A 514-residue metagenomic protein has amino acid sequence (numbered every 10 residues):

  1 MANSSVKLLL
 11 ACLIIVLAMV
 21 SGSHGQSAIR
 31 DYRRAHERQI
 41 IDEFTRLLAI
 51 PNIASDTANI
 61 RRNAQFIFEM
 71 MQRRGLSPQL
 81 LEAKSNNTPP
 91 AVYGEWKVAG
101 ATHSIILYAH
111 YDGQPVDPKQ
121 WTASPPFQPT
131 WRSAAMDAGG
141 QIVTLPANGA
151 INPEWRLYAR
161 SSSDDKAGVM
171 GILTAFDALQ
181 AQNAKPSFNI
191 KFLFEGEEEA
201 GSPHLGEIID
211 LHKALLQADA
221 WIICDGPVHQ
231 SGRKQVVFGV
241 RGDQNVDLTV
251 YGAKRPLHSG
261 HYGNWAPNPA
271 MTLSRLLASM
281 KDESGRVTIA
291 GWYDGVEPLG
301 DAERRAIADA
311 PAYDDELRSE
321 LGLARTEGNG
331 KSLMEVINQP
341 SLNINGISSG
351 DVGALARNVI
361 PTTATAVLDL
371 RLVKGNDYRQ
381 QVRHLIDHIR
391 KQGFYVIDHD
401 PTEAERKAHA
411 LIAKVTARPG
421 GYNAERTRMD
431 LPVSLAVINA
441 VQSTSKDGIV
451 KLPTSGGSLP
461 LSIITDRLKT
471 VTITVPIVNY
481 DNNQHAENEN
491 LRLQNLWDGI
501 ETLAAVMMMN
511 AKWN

Functional and structural regions predicted by a protein language model:
M1-L10: Bacterial N-terminal signal peptides that target proteins for export
L10-M19: Bacterial N-terminal signal peptides
S21-G25: Sec/Tat signal peptide C-region and signal peptidase I cleavage site
Q26-A28, H229, N245-D247, Y251-N490 (+3 more regions): Metal-dependent amide/peptide-bond hydrolase catalytic core, centered on the "pita-bread" metallohydrolase fold
S27-A58: N-terminal capping segment at the start of a domain
E43, I53-Y108, D112, P118 (+1 more regions): A non-catalytic alpha/beta surface segment that caps or lines the substrate-entry region of metallo-dependent hydrolase
T102-K191, D498: Active-site metal-coordination/substrate-binding segment of hydrolases, especially metallo-dependent peptidases
A150-G239, N514: Acidic/histidine-rich catalytic neighborhood of metal-dependent amide-processing enzymes
